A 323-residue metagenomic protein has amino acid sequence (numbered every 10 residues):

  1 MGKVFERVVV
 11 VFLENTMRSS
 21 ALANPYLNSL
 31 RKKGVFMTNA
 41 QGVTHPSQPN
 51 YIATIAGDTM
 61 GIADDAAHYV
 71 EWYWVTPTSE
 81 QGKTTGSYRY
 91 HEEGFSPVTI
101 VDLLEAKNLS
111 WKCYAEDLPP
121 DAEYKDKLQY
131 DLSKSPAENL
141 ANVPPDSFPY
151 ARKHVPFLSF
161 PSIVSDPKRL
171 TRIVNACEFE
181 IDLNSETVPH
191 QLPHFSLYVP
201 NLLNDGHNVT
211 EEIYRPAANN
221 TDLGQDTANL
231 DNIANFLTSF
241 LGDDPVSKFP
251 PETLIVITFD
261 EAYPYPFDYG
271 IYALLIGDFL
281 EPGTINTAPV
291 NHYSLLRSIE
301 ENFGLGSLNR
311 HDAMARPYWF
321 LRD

Functional and structural regions predicted by a protein language model:
M1-D323: N-terminal pro-sequences and low-complexity stem/linker regions of secreted or lumenal proteins
